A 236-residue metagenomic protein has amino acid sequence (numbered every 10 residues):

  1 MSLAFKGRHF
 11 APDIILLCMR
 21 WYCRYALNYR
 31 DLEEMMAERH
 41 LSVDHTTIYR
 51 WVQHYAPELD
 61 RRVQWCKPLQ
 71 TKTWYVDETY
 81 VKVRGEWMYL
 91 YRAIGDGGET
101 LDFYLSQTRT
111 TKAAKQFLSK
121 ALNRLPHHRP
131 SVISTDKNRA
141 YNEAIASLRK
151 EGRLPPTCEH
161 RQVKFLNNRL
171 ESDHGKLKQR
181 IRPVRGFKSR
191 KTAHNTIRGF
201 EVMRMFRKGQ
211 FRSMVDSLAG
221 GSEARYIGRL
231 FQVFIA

Functional and structural regions predicted by a protein language model:
M1-A236: Residue-level recognition of single "structural anchor" positions that define or cap local secondary structure
